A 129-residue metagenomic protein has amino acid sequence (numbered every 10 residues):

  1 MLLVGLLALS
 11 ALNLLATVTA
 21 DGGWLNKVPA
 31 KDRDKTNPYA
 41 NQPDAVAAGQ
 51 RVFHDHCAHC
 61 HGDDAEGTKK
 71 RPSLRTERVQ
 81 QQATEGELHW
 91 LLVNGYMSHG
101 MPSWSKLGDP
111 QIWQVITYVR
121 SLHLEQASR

Functional and structural regions predicted by a protein language model:
L3-N13: Bacterial N-terminal signal peptides
T17-D21, Y39, T68-T76, V93-R129: Axial heme c-ligation environment in periplasmic c-type cytochrome domains
G22-V52: Electrostatic cytochrome c docking/interface patches
P29, D64, L92, Y96: Short, small-residue-rich loop/turn micro-motifs
Y39-Q50, E66-V93: Gly/Gly-Pro-rich "capping" loops immediately C-terminal to redox-active cysteine motifs in periplasmic/lumenal
G49, F53-D63, V115-V119: The canonical Cys-X-X-Cys-His
